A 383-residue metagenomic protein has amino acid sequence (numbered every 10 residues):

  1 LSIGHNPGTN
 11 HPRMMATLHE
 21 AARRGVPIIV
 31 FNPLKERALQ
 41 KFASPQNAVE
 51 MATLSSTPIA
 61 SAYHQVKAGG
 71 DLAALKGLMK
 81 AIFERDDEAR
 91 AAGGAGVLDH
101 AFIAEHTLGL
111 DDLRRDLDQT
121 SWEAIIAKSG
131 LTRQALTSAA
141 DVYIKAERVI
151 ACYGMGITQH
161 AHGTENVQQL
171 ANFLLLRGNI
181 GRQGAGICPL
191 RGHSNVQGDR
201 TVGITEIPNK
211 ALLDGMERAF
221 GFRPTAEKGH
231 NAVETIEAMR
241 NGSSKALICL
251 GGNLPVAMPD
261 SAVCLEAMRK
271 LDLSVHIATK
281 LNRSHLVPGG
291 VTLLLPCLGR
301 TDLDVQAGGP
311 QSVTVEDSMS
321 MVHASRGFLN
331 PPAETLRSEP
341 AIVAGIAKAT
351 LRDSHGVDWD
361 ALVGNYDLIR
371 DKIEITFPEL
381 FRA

Functional and structural regions predicted by a protein language model:
S2-G192, V202, M216-A383: Cofactor-pocket helix-loop regions in the catalytic cores of large enzyme subunits
N195: Flexible, small-/acidic-enriched active-site or ligand-binding loops
G203-I207: Flexible, surface-exposed loop regions and adjacent strand-edge segments of Gram-negative outer-membrane beta-barrel
K210-D214: Extended, highly charged linker/hinge segments and catalytic-adjacent loops that couple domains and form adaptable
